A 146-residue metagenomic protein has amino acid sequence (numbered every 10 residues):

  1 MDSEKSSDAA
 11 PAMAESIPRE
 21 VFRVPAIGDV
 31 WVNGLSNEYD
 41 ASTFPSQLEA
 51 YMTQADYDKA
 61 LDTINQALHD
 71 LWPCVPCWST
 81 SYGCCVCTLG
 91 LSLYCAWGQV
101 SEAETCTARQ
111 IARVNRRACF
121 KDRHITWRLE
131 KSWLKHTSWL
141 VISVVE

Functional and structural regions predicted by a protein language model:
M1-E146: A composition-biased, non-transmembrane "mature-region" signal
